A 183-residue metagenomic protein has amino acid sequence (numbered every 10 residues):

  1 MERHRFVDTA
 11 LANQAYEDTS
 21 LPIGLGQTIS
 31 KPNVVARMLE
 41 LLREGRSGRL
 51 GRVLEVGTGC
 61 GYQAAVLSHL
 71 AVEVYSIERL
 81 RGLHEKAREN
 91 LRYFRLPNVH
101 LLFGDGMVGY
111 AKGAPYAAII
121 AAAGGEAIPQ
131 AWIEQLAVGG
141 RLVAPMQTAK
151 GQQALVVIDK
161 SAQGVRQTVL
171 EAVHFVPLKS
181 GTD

Functional and structural regions predicted by a protein language model:
M1-E2, T148-K150, V173-H174: Glycine-rich beta-alpha junction loops
M1-L11: N-terminal auxiliary segments of SAM/dcSAM-dependent transferases
F6, Y16, L21-I23, Y110 (+1 more regions): Short clusters of hydrophobic/aromatic residues that line enzyme substrate/ligand-binding pockets
A10-S20, L25-R52: Conserved alpha-helix/loop element of class I SAM-dependent methyltransferases that forms part of the SAM/SAH-binding
L39-R166: Conserved nucleotide-cofactor-binding alpha/beta core module
V169-K179: Short, solvent-exposed aromatic-acidic interface loops
